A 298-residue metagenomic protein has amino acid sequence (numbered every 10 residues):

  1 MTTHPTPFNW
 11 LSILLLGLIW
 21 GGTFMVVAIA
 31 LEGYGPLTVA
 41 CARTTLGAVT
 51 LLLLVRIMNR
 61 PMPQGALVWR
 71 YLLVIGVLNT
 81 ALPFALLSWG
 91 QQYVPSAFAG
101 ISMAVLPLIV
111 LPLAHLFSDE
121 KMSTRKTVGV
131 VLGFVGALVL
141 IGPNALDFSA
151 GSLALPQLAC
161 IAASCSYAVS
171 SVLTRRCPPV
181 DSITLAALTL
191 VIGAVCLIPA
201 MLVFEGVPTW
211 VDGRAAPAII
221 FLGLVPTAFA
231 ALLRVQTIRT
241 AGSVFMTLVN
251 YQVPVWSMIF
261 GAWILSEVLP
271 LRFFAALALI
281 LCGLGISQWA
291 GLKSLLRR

Functional and structural regions predicted by a protein language model:
M1-C41, W89, D147-R176, V195 (+2 more regions): Glycine-/small-residue-enriched transmembrane alpha-helix faces in small-molecule transporters and effluxers
I19-V27, L52-M103, V139, G223-A241: Specific transmembrane alpha-helical segments of multi-pass solute transporters/efflux pumps, especially DMT/EamA
V26-G33, Q92, I141-L153, M201-A218 (+1 more regions): Membrane-interface helix termini and inter-helical loops of multi-pass transporters
G33-L82, I109-V110, C165-S170, A187-E205 (+4 more regions): Transmembrane alpha-helices of multi-pass small-molecule transport proteins
A40-A42, T80, F98-V105, V172-V195 (+1 more regions): Helix-helix packing/entry segments at the starts of transmembrane helices
T50-M62, L106-V131, V255-A275: C-terminal transmembrane-helix exit sites in multi-pass transporters
L51, L73, M122-N144, L197 (+3 more regions): Hydrophobic transmembrane alpha-helices of multi-pass small-molecule transport proteins
L51, V110-P112, L116-F117, V130 (+5 more regions): Transmembrane alpha-helical segments that form core, pore/gating elements of small-molecule transporters/exporters
